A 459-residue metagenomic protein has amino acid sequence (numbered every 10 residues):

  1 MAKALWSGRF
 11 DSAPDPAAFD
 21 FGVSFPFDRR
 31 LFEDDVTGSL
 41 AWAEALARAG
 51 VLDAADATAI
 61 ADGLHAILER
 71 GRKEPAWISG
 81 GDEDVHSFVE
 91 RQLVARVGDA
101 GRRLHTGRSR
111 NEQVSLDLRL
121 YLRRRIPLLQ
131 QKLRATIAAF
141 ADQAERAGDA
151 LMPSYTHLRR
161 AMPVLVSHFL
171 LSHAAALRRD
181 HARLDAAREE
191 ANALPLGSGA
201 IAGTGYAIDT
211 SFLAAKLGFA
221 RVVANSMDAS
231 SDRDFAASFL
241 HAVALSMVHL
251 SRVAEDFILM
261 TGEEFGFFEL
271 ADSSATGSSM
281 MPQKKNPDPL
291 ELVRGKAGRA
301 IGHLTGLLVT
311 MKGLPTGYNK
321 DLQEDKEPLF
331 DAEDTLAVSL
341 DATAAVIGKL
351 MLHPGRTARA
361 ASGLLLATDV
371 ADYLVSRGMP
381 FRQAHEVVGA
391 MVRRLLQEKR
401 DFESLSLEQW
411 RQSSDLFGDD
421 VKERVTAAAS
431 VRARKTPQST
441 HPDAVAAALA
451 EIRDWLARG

Functional and structural regions predicted by a protein language model:
M1-G203, I208-F212, T276-G277, L292 (+3 more regions): A helix-coil-helix interface module used to build multimeric assemblies and to scaffold catalytic/cofactor sites
A2-G38, Q92, D99-A100, G266 (+1 more regions): Glycine-rich cofactor/substrate-binding loops
F25, D82-D84, V94-A95, S238 (+3 more regions): A short linear-motif detector with a strong N-terminal bias
V51-L52, F219, M379, R400: Helix N-cap/coil-helix junction residues
L118-I126, Q130, E145, P153 (+5 more regions): Charged, flexible cofactor/metal-binding loops and thiol motifs
